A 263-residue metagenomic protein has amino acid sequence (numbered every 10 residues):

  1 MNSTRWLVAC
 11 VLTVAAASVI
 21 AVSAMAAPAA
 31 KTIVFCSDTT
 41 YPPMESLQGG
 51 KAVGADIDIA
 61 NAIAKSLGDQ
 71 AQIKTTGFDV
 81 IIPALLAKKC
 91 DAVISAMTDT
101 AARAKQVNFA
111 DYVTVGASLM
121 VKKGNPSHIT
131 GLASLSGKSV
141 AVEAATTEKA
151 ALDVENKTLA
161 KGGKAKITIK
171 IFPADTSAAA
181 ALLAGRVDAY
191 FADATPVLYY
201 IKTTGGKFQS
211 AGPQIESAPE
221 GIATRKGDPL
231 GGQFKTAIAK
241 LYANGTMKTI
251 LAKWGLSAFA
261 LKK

Functional and structural regions predicted by a protein language model:
A29-A96, N244, K253: Extracytoplasmic small-molecule ligand-binding "clamshell" domains of the periplasmic binding protein/Venus flytrap
C36-Y41, K74-D79, K88, A92-T100 (+6 more regions): Beta->alpha turn/N-cap motifs
D38-T39, T114-V121, A194, L198 (+2 more regions): Periplasmic-binding protein-like
A60-G68, E148-I171, K202-G205: Ligand-binding cleft/hinge of the Venus flytrap
A62-S66, K74-T75, D79-A92, Q106-V107 (+4 more regions): Short helices/loops that flank or line small-molecule/ion binding pockets
V80, M97-K105, A151-E155, A184-E216: A ligand-binding cleft/hinge motif common to bilobed small-molecule-binding domains
K122-V140: Flexible hinge/capping segments at coil-to-helix
E148-A151, I238-G255: Periplasmic-binding protein-like
